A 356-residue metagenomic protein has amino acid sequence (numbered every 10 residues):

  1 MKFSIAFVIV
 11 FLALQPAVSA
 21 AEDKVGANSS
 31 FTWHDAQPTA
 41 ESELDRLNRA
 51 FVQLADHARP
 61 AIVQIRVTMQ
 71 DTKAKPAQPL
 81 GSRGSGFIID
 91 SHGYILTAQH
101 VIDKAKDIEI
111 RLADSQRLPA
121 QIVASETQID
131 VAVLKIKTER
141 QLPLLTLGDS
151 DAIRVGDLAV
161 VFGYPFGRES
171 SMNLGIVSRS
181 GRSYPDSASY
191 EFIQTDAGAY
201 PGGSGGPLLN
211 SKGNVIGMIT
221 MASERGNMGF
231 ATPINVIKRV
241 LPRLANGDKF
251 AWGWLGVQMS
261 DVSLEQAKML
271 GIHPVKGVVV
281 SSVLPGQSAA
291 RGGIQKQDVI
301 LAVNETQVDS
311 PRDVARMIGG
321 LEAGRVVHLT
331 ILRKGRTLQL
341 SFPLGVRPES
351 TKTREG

Functional and structural regions predicted by a protein language model:
S4-Q15: Bacterial N-terminal signal peptides
A17-A20: Sec/Tat signal peptide C-region and signal peptidase I cleavage site
E22-M269, H273-K276, S281-P285, G292 (+4 more regions): Serine-dependent protease modules
Q297: Conserved catalytic motifs of ABC-family nucleotide-binding domains
V303-V308, K334: Short strand-turn-strand beta-turns centered on an Asx-Gly dipeptide
L340-F342: Edge beta-strands of extracellular beta-sandwich domains
